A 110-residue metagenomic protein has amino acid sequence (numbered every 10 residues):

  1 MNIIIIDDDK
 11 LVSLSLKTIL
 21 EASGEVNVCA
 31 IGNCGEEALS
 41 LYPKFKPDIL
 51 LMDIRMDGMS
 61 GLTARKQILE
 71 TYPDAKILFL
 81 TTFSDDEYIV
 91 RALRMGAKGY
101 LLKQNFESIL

Functional and structural regions predicted by a protein language model:
M1-V12, L16-L20: Conserved acidic segment of CheY-like receiver
I6-D7, G32, L50: Conserved sequence signature across two-component system core domains
E25-N33, L41: Short hydrophobic/Thr-rich beta-strand motif most characteristic of the beta2 strand and flanking loop of CheY-like
C34-E37, D57-T63: Acidic catalytic/metal-coordinating carboxylates
F45-L51: Active-site beta3 strand of CheY-like receiver
D53, T81: Active-site residues of response regulator receiver
L62-P73: Short amphipathic alpha-helix used as the core "switch/output" element in two-component signaling
